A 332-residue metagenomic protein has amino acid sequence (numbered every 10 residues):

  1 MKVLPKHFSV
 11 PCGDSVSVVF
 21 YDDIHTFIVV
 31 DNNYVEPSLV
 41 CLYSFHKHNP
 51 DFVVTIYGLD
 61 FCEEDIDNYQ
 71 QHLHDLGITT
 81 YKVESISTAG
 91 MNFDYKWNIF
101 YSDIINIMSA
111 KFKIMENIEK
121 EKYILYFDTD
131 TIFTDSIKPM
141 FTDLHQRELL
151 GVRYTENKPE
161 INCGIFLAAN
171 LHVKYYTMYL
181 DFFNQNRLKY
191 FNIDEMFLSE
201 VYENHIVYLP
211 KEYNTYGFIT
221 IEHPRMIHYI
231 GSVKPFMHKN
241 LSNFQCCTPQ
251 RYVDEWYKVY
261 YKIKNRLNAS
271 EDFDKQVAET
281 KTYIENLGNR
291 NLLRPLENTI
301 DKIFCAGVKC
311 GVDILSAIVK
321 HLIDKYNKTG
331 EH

Functional and structural regions predicted by a protein language model:
M1-I24, I28-V30, P37-V40, I56 (+1 more regions): A glycosyltransferase accessory/donor-loop signature
S44-F52: Short, acidic, metal-binding catalytic loop of nucleotide-sugar glycosyltransferases
N49-P50, G77, E119, L144-H145 (+1 more regions): A structural signal for short coil/turn segments at secondary-structure junctions
D51-V54, Y123: Residues at the starts of beta-strands that form the adenosine-phosphate
V53-E84: Acidic donor-binding segment of Leloir-type glycosyltransferases
E63, I86-Y95, N214-I219, P235: A short acidic, often aromatic-flanked loop/helix-cap motif at beta-alpha or helix-coil junctions that lines enzyme
H72-I118: Active-site-proximal specificity loops/subdomain of glycosyltransferases
N106-E160, F166-N170: GT-A fold catalytic core of metal-dependent nucleotide-sugar glycosyltransferases, centered on the diacidic
